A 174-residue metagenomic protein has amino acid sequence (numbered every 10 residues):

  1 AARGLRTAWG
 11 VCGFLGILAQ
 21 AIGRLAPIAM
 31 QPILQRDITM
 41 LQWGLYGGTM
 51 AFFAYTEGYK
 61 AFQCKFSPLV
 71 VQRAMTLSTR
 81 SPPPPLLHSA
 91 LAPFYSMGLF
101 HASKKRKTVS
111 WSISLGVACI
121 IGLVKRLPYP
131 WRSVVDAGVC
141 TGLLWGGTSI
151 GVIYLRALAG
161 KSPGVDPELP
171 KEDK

Functional and structural regions predicted by a protein language model:
A2-A54, L115, R126-V139: Long, highly hydrophobic alpha-helical transmembrane signal-anchor segments
R24-Q31, T56, K60-P68, A157-G164: Perimembrane helix-loop junctions in membrane proteins
Q35-Q72, S149-I153: Hydrophobic alpha-helical membrane-embedded segments
F53-Q63, I113-R126: Transmembrane alpha-helical segments in integral membrane proteins
V70-L86: Juxtamembrane helix-capping/reentrant segments at transmembrane boundaries
P82-A118: Loop-to-transmembrane boundary segments
L123-E168: Alpha-helical transmembrane segments and their immediate juxtamembrane interface regions
E168-K174: Non-transmembrane, juxtamembrane loop and terminal tail segments of multi-pass eukaryotic membrane proteins
